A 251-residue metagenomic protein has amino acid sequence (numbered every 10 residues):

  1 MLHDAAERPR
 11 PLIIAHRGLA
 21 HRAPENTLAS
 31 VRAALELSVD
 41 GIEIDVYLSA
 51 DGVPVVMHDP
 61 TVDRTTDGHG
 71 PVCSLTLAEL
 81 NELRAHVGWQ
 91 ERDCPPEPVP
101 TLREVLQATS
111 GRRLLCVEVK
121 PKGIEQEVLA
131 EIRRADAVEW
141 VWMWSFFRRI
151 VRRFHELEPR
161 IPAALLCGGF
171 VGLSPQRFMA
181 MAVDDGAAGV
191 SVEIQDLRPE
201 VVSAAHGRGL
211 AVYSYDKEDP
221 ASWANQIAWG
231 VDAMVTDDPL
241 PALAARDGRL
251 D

Functional and structural regions predicted by a protein language model:
M1-D251: Phosphate-group recognition and catalysis centered on beta-loop-alpha active-site segments
